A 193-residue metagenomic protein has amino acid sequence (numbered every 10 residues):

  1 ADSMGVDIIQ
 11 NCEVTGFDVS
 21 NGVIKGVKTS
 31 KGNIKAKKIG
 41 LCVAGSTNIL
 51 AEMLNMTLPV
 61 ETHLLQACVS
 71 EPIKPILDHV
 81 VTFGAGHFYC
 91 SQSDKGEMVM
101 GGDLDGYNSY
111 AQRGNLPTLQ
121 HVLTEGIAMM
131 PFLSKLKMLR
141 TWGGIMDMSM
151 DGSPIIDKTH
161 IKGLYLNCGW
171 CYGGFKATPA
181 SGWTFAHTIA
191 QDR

Functional and structural regions predicted by a protein language model:
A1-K38: Helical element adjacent to the flavin cofactor pocket in flavoenzyme catalytic cores
V6, H160-R193: C-terminal lid/capping helical subdomain adjacent to the catalytic/cofactor pocket in oxidative enzymes
E13-G16, V69, K137: Residues located in well-ordered beta-strands
T29-L77: Central helical "cap/lid" subdomain
G45-S46, T124, A180: Alpha-helix/helix-capping structural signal
L58-V60, K135, D192-R193: A short alpha-helix-loop-beta-strand transition element characteristic of N-terminal alpha/beta dinucleotide-binding
P72-G163: Active-site lid/adjacent beta-loop-alpha segment flanking the redox-cofactor pocket in flavoenzymes
